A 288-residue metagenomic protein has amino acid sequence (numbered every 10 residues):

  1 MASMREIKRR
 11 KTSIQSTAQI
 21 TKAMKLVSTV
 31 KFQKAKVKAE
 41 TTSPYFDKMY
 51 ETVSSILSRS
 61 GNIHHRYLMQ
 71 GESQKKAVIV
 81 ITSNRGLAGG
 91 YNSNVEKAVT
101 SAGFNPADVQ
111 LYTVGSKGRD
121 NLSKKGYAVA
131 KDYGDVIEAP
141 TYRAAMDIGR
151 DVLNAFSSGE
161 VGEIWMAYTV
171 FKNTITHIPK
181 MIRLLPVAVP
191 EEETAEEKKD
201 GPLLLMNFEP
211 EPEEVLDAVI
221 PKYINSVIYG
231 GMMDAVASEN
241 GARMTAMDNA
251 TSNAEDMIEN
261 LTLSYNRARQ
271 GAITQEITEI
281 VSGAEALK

Functional and structural regions predicted by a protein language model:
M1-K288: C-terminal beta-strand-loop-alpha-helix "lid" module of Rossmann-like NAD(P)-dependent dehydrogenases
